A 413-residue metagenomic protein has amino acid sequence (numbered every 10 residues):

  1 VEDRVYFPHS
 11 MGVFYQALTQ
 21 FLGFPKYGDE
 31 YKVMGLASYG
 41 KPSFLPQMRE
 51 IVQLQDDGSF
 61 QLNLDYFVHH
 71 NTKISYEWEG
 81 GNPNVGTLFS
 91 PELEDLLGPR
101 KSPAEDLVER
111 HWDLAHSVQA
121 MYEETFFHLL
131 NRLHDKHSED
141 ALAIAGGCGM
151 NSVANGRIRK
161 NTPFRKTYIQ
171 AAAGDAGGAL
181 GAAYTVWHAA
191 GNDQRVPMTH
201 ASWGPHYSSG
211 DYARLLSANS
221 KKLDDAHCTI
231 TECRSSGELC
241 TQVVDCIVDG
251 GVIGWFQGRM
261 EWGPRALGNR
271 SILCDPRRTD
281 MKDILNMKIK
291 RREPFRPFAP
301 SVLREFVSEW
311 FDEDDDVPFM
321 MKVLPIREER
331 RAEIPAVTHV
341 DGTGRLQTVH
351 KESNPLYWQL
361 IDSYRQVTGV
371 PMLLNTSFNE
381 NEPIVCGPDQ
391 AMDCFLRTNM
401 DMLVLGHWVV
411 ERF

Functional and structural regions predicted by a protein language model:
V1-E94, G98-E109, N131-A141, M150-N151 (+1 more regions): Flexible beta->alpha loop and helix N-cap segments adjacent to enzyme active/binding sites
H111, A115: Active-site-adjacent structural elements in enzyme catalytic domains
H116-L142: Phosphate/ATP-binding catalytic cores across multiple sugar-kinase/actin-like superfamilies, primarily ASKHA
G147: Active-site glycine-centered loops adjacent to acidic/histidine catalytic or metal-binding residues that shape
